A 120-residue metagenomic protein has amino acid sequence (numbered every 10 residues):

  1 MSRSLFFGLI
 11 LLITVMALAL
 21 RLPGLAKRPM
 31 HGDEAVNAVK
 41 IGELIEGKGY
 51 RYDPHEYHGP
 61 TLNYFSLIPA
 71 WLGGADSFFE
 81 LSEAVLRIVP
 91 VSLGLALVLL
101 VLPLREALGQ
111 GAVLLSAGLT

Functional and structural regions predicted by a protein language model:
S2-T120: Membrane-integral, polyisoprenol-dependent glycosyltransferases of the GT-C/oligosaccharyltransferase superfamily
